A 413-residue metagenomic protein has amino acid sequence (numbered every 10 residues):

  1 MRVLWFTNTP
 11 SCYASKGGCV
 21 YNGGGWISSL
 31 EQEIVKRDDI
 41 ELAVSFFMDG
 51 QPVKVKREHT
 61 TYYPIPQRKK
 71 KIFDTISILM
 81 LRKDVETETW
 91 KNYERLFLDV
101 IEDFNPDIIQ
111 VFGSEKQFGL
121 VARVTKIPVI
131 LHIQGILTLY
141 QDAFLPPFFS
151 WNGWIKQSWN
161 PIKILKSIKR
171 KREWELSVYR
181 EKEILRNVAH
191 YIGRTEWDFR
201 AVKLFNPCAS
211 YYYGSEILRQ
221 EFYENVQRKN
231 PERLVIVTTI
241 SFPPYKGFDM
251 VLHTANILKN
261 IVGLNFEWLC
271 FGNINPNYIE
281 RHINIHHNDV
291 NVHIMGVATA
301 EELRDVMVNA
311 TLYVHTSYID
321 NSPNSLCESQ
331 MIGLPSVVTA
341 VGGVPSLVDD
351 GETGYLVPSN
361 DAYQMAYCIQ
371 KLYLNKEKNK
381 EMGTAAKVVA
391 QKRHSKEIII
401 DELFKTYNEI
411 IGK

Functional and structural regions predicted by a protein language model:
M1-V53, N256: N-terminal subdomain of nucleotide-sugar transferases
L4, Q227-K246, L252-A255, L269: Conserved donor-binding/catalytic core segment of Leloir-type glycosyltransferases
W154-H190, R200, L204: Membrane-proximal helix-turn-helix segments that form the acceptor-binding/catalytic region of lipid-linked
E267-R281, G296: Glycosyltransferase donor-sugar binding loop
E280-E301: Nucleotide-activated donor-binding/catalytic signature segment of Leloir-type glycosyltransferases, i.e., the conserved
Y318: Aromatic "clamp/platform" in nucleotide-sugar-dependent glycosyltransferases that forms part of the donor/acceptor
P335-V338: Short hydrophobic beta-strand element within catalytic cores of glycosyltransferases and related nucleotide-activated
D350-G351, Y355-A362, K371-K376: Conserved acidic donor-binding segment of nucleotide-sugar-dependent glycosyltransferases
